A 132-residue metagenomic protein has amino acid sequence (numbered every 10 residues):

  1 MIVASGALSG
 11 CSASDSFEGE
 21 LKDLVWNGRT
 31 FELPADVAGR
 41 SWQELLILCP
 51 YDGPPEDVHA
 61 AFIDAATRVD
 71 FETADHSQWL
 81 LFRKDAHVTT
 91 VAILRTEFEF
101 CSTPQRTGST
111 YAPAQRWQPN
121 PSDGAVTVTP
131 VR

Functional and structural regions predicted by a protein language model:
M1-V3: Sec-dependent N-terminal signal peptides
A7-G10: C-terminal motif of bacterial Sec signal peptides marking the signal peptidase cleavage site
S12-S14: Bacterial signal peptide processing site
S16, L21-L24, T73-A74, F82 (+1 more regions): Low-complexity, charged, repeat-rich alpha-helical/coil interaction segments
G19-D36: Post-signal peptide N-terminal segment of mature Sec-exported envelope proteins
D36-F98: Mature extracytoplasmic domains of secretory-pathway proteins
F98-R132: C-terminal partner/receptor-binding element of secreted or periplasmic proteins
